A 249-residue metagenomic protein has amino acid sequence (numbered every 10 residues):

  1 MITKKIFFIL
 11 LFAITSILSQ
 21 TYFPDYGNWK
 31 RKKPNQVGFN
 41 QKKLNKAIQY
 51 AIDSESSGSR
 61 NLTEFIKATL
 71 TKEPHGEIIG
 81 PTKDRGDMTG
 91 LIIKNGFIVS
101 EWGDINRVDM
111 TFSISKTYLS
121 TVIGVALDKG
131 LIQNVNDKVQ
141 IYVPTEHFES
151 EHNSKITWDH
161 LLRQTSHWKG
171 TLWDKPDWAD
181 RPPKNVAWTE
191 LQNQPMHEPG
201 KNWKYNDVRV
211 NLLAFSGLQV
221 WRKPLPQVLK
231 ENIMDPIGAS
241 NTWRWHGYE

Functional and structural regions predicted by a protein language model:
M1-T3: N-terminal secretory signal peptides that target proteins for export/translocation
K5-T15: Sec-dependent N-terminal signal peptides
I17-D104, K129-I132: N-terminal leader/targeting segments and the immediately adjacent pre-domain N-terminus
P34, G38-N45, D87, S113 (+8 more regions): Soluble non-cytosolic domains of exported or imported proteins
N40, G96, M110-V135, L161 (+1 more regions): Active-site SXXK
I78, R85-G86, I92, K138-Y142 (+2 more regions): Extended ligand-binding groove/face enriched in aromatic
V99-G103, T171-E249: Catalytic-site signature segments of enzymes, centered on catalytic residues
K129-W168, Q192, W221-E249: Active-site helix/loop module of the DD-peptidase/beta-lactamase fold, centered on the serine-lysine SxxK catalytic
